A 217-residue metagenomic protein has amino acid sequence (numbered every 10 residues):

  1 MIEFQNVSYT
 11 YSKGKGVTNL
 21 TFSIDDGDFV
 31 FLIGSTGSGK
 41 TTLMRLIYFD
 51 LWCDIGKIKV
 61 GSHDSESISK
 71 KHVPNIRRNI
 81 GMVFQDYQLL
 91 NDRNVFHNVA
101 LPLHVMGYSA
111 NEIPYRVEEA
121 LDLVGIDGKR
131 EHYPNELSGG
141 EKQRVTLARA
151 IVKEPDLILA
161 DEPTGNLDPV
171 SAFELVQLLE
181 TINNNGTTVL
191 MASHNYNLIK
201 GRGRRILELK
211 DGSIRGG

Functional and structural regions predicted by a protein language model:
Y48: Helix-to-loop junction immediately C-terminal to a conserved catalytic motif
G56-S65, I76: Conserved ABC transporter NBD signature motif
R93-A100: Short coil-to-helix segment of the ABC ATPase nucleotide-binding domain corresponding to the Q-loop/switch region
Y133-L137, E141: Conserved ABC ATPase signature
V152-D156: A short, proline-enriched helix->beta-strand linker immediately N-terminal to the Walker B motif in ABC-type P-loop
I158-D161: Catalytic Walker B motif of ABC-type/P-loop ATPase nucleotide-binding domains
P169-S171: Helix N-cap at the start of a conserved alpha-helix in ABC-type nucleotide-binding domains
